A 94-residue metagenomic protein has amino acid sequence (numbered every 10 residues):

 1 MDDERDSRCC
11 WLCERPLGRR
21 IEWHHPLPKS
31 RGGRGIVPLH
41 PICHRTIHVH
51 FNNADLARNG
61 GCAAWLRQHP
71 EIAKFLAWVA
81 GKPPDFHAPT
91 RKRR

Functional and structural regions predicted by a protein language model:
D6-P38: Histidine-centered nuclease catalytic patch
G33-P38, T46-H87: Polybasic, low-complexity binding patches
H87-R94: Long, charge-rich low-complexity segments
